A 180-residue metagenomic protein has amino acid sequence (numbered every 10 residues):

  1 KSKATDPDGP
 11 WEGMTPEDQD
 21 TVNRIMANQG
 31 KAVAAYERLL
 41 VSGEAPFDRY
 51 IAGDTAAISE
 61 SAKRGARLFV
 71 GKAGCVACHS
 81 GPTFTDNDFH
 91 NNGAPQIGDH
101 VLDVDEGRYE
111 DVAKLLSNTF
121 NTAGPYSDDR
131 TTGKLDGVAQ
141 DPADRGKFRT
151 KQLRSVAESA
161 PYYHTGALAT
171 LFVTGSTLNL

Functional and structural regions predicted by a protein language model:
K1-K63, R67, S80-D88: Post-cleavage N-terminal segment of exported redox proteins
A45-L180: Short glycine/threonine-rich turn/loop motifs
